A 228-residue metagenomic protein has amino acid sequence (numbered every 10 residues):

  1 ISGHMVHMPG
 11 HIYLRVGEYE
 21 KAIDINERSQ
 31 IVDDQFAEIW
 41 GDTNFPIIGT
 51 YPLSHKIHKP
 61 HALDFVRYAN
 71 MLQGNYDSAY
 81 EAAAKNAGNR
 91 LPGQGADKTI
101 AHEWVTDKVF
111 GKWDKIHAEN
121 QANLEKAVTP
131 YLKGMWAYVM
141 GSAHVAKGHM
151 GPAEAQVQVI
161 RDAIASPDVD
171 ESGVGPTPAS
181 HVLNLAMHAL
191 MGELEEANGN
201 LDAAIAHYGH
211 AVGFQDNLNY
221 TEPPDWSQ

Functional and structural regions predicted by a protein language model:
I1, I31-V32, T50-L53, K85-Q94 (+4 more regions): Solenoid-like repeat scaffolds
I1, K21-V32, N75-G88, G111-E125 (+2 more regions): Alpha-helical repeat scaffolds
S2-V6, H55-D64, L91-A101, A127-Y138 (+2 more regions): Generic helix N-cap/helix-start motif at coil->alpha-helix transitions
I25-N26, I31, Q35-F65, P178-A179: Surface-exposed acidic, glycine/proline-enriched linker/cap segments that occur as 15-30-residue helix-coil
S142-M150, S180-V212, S227-Q228: C-terminal substrate/ligand-recognition segments
